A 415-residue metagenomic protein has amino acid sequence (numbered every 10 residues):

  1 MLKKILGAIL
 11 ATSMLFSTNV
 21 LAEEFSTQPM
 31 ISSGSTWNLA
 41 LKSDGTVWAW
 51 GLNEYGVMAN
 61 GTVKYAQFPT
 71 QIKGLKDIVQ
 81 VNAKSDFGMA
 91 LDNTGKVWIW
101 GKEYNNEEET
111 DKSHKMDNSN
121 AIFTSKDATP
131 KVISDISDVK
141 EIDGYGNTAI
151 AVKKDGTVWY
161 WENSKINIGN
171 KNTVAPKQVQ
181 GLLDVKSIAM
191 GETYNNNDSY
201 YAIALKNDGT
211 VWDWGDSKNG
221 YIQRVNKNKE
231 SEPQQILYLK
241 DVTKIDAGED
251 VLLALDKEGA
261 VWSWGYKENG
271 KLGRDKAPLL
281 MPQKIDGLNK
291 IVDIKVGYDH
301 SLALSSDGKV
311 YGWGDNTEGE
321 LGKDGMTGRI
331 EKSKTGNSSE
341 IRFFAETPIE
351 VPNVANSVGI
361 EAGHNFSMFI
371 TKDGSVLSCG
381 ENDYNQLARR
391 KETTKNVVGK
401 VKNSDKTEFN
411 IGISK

Functional and structural regions predicted by a protein language model:
L2-A8: Sec-dependent signal peptide recognition, specifically the positively charged N-region followed immediately by
L15-S26: Sec-dependent signal peptide cleavage junction
S26-L41: Beta-strand-rich domains and repeat architectures in extracellular enzymes and scaffolds, especially beta-propellers
W37-A40, A49, F87-A90, I99 (+10 more regions): Conserved core positions of repeat-based scaffolds
L41, W48-F68, W98-V132, W159-Q178 (+5 more regions): Short glycine/serine- and acidic-residue-enriched loop/turn motifs that recur at repeat junctions
I72-G74, I133-D135, V179-G181, I236-Y238 (+2 more regions): Surface loop/turn motifs at the tips and blade-to-blade linkers of beta-strand repeat domains
V81, Y194-N197, I245, I294: Short glycine-/Asp-/Thr-/Trp-enriched loop segments that recur within the blades of beta-propeller repeat domains
